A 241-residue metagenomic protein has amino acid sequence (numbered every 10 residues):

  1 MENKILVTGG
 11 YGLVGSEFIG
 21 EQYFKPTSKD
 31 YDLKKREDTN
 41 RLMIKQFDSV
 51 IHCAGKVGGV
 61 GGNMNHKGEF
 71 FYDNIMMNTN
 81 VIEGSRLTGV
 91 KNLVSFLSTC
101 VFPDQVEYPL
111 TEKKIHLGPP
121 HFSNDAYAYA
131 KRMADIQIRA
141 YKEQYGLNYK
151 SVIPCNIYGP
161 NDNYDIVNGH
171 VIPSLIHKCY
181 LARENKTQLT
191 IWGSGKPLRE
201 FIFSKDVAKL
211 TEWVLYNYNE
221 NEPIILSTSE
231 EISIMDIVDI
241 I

Functional and structural regions predicted by a protein language model:
N3-E21: N-terminal Rossmann NAD(P)H-binding glycine-rich loop of SDR-like oxidoreductase domains
E21-L42: Adenosine-cofactor binding site in Rossmann-like domains, unifying the SAM/SAH pocket of S-adenosylmethionine-dependent
E37-N74, L87: NAD(P)H-binding glycine-rich loop region in Rossmannoid oxidoreductase-like domains and their noncatalytic homologs
V60, S95-T111, A126-R132, Q144 (+1 more regions): Conserved catalytic-site region of short-chain dehydrogenase/reductase
F71, I75, P119, S123-D135 (+3 more regions): Short-chain dehydrogenase/reductase
T79-N124, K150: Conserved Rossmann-fold NAD(P)-dependent oxidoreductase catalytic core, especially the SDR/UDP-sugar
N80, F122-C155, S174-N185: Active-site Tyr-X1-5-Lys
V106, Y145, I157-S174, E184-Q188 (+5 more regions): Glycine/proline-rich active-site loop of Rossmann-fold NAD(P)-dependent oxidoreductases
